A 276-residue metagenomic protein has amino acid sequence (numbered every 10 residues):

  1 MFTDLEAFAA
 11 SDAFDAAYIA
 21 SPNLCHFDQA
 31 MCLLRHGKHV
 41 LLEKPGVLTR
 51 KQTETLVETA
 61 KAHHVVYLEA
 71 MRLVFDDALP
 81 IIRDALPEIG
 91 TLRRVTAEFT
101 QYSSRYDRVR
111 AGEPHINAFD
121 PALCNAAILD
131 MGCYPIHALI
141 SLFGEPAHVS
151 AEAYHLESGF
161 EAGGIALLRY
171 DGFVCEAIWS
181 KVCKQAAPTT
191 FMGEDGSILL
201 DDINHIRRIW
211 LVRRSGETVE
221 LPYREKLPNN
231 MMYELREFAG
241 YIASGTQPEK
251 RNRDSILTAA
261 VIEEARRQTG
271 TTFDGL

Functional and structural regions predicted by a protein language model:
M1-T59: Beta-loop-alpha module in the N-terminal Rossmann-like domain of NAD(P)-dependent dehydrogenases, especially those
A16-Y18, E237-L276: C-terminal helix-rich "cap/oligomerization" subdomain common to oxidoreductases
H36-K38, H63-V66, V174: A short helix->loop->beta-strand "cap" motif at the edges of active sites that frequently abuts
L42-E43, Y67-E69, L200: Hydrophobic residues in well-ordered beta-strands that form the structural core
E54-L73, T91-R94: Rossmann-fold dehydrogenase core element
D76-A147: Predominantly a Rossmann-like dinucleotide-binding segment in NAD(P)-dependent oxidoreductases
C133-I206, L235-T246: Contiguous beta-strand/loop segments that form the cofactor/metal-binding neighborhood of enzyme cores
P222-R236: Active-site loop of classical SDR/Rossmann-like NAD(P)-dependent oxidoreductases, centered on the catalytic Tyr-X3-Lys
